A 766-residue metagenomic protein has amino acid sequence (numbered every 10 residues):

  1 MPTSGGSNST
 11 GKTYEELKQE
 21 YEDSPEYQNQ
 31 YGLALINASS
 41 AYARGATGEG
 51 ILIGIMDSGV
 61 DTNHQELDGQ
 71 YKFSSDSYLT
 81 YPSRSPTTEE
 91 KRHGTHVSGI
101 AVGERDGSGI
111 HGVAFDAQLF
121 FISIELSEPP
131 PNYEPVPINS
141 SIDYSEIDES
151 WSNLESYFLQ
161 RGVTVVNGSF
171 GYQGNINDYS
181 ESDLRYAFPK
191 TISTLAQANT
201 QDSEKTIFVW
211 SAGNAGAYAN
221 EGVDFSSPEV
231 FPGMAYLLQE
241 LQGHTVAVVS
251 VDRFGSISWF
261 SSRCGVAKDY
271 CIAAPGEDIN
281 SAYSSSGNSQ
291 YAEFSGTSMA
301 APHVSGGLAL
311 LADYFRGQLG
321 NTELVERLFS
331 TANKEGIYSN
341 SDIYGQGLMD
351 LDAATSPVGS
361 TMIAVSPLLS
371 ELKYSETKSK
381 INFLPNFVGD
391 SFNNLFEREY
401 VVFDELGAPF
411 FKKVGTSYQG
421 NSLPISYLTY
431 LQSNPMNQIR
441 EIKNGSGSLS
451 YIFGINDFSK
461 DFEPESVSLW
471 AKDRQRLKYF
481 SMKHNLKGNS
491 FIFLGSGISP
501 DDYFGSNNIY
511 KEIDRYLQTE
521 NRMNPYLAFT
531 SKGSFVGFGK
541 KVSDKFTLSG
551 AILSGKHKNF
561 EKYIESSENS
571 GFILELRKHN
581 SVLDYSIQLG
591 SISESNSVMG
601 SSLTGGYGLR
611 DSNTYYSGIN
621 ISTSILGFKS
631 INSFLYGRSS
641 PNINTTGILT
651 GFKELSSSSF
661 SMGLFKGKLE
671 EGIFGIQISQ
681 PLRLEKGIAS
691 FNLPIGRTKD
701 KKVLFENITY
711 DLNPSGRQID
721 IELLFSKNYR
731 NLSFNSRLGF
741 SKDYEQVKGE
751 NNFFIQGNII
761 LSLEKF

Functional and structural regions predicted by a protein language model:
S9-K18, S39-S74, P82-E146, S203-E204 (+5 more regions): Subtilisin-like serine protease catalytic core
Q30, N37, V165-N167, H244-T245 (+1 more regions): C-terminal subdomain of the subtilisin-like protease fold in secreted/lumenal serine endopeptidases
T47-E49, E104, I124-E240, S285-P302: Substrate-binding/access-modulating region of protease and related hydrolase catalytic domains
D57, G233-A309: Extracellular S/T/G-rich loop segment that most often corresponds to the catalytic His/Ser-adjacent loop
I122-E125, G276-I343: Hydrolase catalytic cores
R474-K478, T530-S534, S566-F572, D611-S617 (+3 more regions): Residues that define the transmembrane beta-barrel architecture of outer-membrane proteins
S496-D502, I552-K558, L589-S595, F634-S640 (+4 more regions): Transmembrane beta-strands of outer-membrane beta-barrel pores
I673, E750-F766: Outer-membrane beta-barrel "beta-signal"
